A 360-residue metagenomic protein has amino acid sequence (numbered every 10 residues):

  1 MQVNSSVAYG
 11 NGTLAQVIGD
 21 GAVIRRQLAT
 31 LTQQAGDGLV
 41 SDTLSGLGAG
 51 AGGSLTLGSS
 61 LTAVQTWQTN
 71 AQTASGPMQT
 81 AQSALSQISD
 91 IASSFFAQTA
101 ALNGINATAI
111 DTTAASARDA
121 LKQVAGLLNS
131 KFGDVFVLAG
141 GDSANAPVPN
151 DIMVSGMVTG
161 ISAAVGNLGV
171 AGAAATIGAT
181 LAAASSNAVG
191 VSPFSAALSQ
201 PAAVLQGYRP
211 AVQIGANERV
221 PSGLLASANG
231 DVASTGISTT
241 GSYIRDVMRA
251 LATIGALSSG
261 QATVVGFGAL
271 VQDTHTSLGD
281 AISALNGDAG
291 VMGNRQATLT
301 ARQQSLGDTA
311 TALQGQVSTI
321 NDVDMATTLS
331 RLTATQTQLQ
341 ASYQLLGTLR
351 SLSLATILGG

Functional and structural regions predicted by a protein language model:
M1-N145, S259-G360: Amphipathic alpha-helical polymerization modules
V17, G21, L28, T32-A35 (+3 more regions): Polar, low-complexity export/assembly segments characteristic of proteins that are secreted or assemble on the cell
